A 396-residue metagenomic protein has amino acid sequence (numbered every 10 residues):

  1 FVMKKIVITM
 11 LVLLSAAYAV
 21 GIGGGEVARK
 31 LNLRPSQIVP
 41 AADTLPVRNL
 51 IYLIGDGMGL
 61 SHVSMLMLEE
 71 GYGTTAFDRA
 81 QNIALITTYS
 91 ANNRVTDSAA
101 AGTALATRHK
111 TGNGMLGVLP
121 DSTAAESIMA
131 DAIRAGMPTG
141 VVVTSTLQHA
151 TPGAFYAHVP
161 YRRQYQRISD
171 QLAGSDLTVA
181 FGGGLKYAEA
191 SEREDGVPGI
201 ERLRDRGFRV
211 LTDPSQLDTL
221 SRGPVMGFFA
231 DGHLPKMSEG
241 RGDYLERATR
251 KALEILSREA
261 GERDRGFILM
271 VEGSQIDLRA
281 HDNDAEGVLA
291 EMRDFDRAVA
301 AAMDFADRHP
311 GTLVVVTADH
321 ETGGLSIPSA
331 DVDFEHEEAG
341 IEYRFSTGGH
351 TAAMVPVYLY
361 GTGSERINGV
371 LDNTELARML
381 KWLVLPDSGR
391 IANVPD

Functional and structural regions predicted by a protein language model:
M3-I6: Positively charged n-region of N-terminal signal peptides that target proteins for export
T9-G21: Hydrophobic membrane-insertion alpha-helices, especially the h-region of bacterial N-terminal signal peptides
G21-L217, G223, E321-D396: N-terminal catalytic scaffold of extracellular/periplasmic and nuclease hydrolases that process anionic headgroups
Y52, A180, G227-F229, I268-E272 (+1 more regions): Structural motif
L60, R293-F334: Metal-dependent active-site segment of extracytoplasmic phospho-/sulfohydrolases and closely related
L119, V210-T249: Functional beta-strand-loop-alpha-helix junction segments that form "active/interaction loops" within catalytic
A150-F155, G232-G240, S257-G266, M270-A298: Active-site His/acidic residue clusters
D213, L217-F228, R250-S274: Active-site regions of oxyanion-processing enzymes, predominantly non-cytosolic
